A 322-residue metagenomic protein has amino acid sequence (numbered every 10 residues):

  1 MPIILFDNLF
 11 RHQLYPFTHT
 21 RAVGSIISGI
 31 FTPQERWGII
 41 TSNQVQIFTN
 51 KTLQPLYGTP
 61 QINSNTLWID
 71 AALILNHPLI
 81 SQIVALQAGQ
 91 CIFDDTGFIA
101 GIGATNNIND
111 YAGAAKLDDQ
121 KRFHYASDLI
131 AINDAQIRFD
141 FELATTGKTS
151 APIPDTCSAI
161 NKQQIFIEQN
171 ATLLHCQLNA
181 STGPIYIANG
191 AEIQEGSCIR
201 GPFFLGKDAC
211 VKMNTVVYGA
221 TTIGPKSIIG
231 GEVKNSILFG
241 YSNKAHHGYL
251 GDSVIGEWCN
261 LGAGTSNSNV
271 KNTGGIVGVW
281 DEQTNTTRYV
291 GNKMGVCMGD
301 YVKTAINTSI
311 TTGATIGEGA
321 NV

Functional and structural regions predicted by a protein language model:
M1-Q164, N170: Terminal amphipathic alpha-helical/low-complexity segments used for targeting or macromolecular assembly
P152-V322: Structural signal for interior beta-strand "rungs" in well-ordered beta-sheet cores of soluble enzyme domains
